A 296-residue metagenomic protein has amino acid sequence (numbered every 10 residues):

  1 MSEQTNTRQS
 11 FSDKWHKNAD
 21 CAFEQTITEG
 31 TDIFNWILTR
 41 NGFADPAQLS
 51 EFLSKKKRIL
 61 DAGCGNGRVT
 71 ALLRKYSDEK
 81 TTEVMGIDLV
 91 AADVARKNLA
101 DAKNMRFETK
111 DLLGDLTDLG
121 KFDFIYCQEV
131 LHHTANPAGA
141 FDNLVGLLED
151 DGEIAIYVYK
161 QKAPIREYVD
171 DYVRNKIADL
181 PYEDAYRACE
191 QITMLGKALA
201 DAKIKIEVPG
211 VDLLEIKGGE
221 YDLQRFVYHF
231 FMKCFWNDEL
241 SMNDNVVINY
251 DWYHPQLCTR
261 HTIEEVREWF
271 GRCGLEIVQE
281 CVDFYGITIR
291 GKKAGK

Functional and structural regions predicted by a protein language model:
M1-G120, C258-T259, E265, C281-K296: Conserved N-terminal segment of class I S-adenosyl-L-methionine
Y126: A conserved beta-strand element that flanks and buttresses the S-adenosyl-L-methionine
V130: Hydrophobic adenine-recognition pocket in adenosine-nucleotide-binding enzymes
T134-A135: A structural helix-start
A138-D150: A short glycine-rich, Lys/Arg-flanked "PGG" loop and its adjoining helix->strand segment in the class I
E153-A200, D222-Q224: Conserved class I S-adenosyl-L-methionine
V208-D244: Glycine-rich phosphate/pyrophosphate-binding loop and adjacent beta-alpha nucleotide/cofactor-binding cores
F230-K296: C-terminal lobe and adjacent flexible extensions of AdoMet/dcAdoMet transferase-like proteins
